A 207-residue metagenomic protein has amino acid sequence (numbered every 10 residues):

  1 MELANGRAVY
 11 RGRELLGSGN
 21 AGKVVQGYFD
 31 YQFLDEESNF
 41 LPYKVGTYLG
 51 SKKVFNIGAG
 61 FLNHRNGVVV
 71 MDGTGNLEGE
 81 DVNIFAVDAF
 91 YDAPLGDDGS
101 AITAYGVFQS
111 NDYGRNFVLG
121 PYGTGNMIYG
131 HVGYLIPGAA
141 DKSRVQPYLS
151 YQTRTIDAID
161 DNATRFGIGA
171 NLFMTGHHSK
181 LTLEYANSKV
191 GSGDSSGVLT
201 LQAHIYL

Functional and structural regions predicted by a protein language model:
E2, E14-Y28: Active-site loop/helix belt of alpha/beta enzymes
L3-R7: A short, charged helix-loop
A8-R11, G67: Short catalytic/ligand-binding loop motif for oxyanion handling, primarily in non-cytosolic enzymes, centered on
G12-N20, G79, F117-Y122, T155-R165 (+1 more regions): Solvent-exposed loop/turn segments connecting transmembrane beta-strands in outer-membrane beta-barrel proteins
N20-G22, D30-D157: Detector for outer-membrane/organellar transmembrane beta-barrel domains, recognizing the amphipathic beta-strand
V25-E36, S195-L207: Outer-membrane beta-barrel "beta-signal"
F61-H64, F108-S110, Y148-T153, D160 (+1 more regions): Outer-membrane beta-barrel translocator/channel fold
I168-E184: C-terminal closing repeat unit and adjoining cap/tail of repeat-based domains
